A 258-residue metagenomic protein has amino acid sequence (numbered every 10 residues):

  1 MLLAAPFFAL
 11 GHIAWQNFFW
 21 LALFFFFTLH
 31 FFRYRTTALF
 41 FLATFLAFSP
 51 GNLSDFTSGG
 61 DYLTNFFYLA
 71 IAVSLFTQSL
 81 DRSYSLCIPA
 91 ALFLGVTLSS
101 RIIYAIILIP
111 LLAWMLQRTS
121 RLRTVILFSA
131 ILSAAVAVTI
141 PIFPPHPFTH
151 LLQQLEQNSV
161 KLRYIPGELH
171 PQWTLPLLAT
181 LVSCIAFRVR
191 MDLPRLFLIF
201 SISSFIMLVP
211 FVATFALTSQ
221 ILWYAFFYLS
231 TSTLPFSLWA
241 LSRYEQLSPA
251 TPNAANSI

Functional and structural regions predicted by a protein language model:
L2-N17, V189-M191: Juxtamembrane segments of multi-pass membrane glycosylation machinery that transfer sugars from lipid-linked donors
A5, L42-F66: Aromatic- and kink-enriched transmembrane "portal" helix at the membrane-lumen/periplasm boundary that abuts
A5-P6, P50-G51, L86-I102, L108-A113 (+1 more regions): Membrane-interface alpha helices of multi-pass inner-membrane proteins
I13-A38: Transmembrane-helix motifs of polytopic, lipid-linked glycan transferases
A22-F24, F66-A72, L98, I106-R118: Hydrophobic transmembrane alpha-helices of multi-pass, membrane-embedded glycosylation machinery
Y68-G95: Short hydrophobic alpha-helices at membrane interfaces in multi-pass membrane enzymes
S100, I106-P110, I221-P252: Hydrophobic/aromatic-rich transmembrane helices and adjacent perimembrane loops
R121-V212: Membrane-lumen/periplasm interface segments of specific transmembrane helices in polyprenyl phosphate-linked
